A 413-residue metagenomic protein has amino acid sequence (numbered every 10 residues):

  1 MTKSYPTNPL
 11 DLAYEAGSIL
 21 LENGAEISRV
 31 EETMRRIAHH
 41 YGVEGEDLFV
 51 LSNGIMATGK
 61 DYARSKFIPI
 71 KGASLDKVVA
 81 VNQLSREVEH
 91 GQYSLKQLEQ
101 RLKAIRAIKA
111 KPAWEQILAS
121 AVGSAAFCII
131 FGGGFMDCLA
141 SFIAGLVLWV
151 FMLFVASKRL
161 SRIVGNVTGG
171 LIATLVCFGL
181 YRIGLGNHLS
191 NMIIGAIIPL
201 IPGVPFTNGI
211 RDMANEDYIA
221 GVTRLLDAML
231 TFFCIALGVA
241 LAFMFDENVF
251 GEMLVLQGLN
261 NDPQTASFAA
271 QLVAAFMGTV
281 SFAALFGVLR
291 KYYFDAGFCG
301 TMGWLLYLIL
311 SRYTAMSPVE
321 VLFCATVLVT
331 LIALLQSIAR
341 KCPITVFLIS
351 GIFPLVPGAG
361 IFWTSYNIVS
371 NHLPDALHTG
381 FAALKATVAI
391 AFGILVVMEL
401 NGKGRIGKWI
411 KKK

Functional and structural regions predicted by a protein language model:
M1-L98: Soluble N-terminal domains of membrane-associated systems
I27-V30, G45-F49, L95, V164 (+3 more regions): Flexible, glycine/charged-enriched surface loops at secondary-structure junctions
R29, E87-Q100, W114-S124, C138-M152 (+4 more regions): Hydrophobic, membrane-facing alpha-helical anchors
T58-I70, A80-V88, A110-I117, M136-A144 (+4 more regions): Hydrophobic alpha-helical transmembrane segments
E99-K109, N215-T223: Cytosolic juxtamembrane amphipathic/interface segments immediately preceding and feeding into a transmembrane helix
A110-P205, A284-F286, R290-D295: Core alpha-helical transmembrane segments of integral membrane proteins
V150, S157-K158, L308-R312, L331-L335: Canonical alpha-helical transmembrane segments
R182-L308, R312-V329, K341-K413: Generic detector of multi-pass transmembrane helix bundles and their immediately adjacent loops in polytopic membrane
